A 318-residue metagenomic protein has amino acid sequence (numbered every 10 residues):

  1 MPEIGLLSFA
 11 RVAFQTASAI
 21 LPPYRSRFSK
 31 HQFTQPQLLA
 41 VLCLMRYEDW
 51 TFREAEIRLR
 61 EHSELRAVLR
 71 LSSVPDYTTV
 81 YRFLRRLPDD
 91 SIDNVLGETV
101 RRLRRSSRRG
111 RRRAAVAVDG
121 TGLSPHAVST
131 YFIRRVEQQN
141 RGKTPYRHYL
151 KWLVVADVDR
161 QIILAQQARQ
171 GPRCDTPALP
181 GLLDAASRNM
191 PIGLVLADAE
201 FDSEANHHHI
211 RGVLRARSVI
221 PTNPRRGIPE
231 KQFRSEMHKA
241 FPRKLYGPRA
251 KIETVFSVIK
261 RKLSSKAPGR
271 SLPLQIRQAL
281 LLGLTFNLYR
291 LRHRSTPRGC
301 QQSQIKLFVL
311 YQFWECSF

Functional and structural regions predicted by a protein language model:
P2-Y47: Basic, short loop/linker segments at the boundary and entry of helix-turn-helix/winged-helix-like folds
Y24-H31, L65-L69, R141, G269-S271: A short glycine/serine-rich beta->alpha loop
K30-H31, Q35-P36, Y47, D89-G212 (+2 more regions): Polybasic low-complexity intrinsically disordered regions
R53-L69: DNA-recognition alpha helix
V68-L87: Major-groove recognition helix of helix-turn-helix-like DNA-binding domains
A199-P268: Helix-centered, glycine/charged polyanion-binding patches within enzymatic domains that contact phosphate-containing
P242-F318: Basic, amphipathic alpha-helical segments enriched in Lys/Arg and hydrophobic/aromatic residues
